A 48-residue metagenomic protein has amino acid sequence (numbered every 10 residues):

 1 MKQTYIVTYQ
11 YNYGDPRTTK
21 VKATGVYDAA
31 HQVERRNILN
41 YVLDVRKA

Functional and structural regions predicted by a protein language model:
M1-R17: Short aromatic-glycine-(Arg/Gly/Cys) micro-motifs in beta-strand/loop hairpins
T4, K22-T24, A48: Residue-level detector of intrinsically disordered/flexible regions characterized by low predicted structural confidence
D15-G25: A short, exposed loop/beta-hairpin motif centered on an aromatic-Gly-Thr core
R35-A48: Short, mixed-charge low-complexity intrinsically disordered segments
